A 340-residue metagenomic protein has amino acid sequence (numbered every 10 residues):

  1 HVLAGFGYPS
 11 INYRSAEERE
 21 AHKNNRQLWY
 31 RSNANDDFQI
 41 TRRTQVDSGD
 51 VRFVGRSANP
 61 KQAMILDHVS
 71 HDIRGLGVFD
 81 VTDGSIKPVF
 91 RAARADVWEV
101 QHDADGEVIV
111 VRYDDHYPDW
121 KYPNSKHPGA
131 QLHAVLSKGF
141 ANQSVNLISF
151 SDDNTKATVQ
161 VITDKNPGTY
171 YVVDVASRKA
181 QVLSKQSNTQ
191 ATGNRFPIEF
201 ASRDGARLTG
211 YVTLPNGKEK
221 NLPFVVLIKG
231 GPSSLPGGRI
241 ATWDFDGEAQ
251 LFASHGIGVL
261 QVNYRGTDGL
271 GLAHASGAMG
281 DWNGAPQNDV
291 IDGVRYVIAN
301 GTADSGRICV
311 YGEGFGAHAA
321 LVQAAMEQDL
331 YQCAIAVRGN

Functional and structural regions predicted by a protein language model:
H1-R26, D37-D67, R74-L76, A93-V111 (+3 more regions): Conserved beta-propeller blade repeats
Y13, R26-W29, D36-I40, I86 (+2 more regions): Tryptophan-centered short beta-strand motifs
Y13-E18, H22-W29, H71-G77, Y117-A134 (+1 more regions): Structural motif
R31-S32, S57, S151, V173: Conserved Ser/Thr-centered positions that define the repeating blades of beta-propeller domains
S32-N35, D80-G84, V175-A176: Short loop/turn segments that connect beta-strands within beta-propeller blades
Q39-T44, S85-F90, V135-K138: A short beta-strand motif characteristic of beta-propeller blades
Q101-A141, N146: Alpha-helical "lid/cap" subdomains adjacent to substrate-binding clefts that gate access and reposition the ligand
I148-N340: Serine-hydrolase catalytic core recognition
